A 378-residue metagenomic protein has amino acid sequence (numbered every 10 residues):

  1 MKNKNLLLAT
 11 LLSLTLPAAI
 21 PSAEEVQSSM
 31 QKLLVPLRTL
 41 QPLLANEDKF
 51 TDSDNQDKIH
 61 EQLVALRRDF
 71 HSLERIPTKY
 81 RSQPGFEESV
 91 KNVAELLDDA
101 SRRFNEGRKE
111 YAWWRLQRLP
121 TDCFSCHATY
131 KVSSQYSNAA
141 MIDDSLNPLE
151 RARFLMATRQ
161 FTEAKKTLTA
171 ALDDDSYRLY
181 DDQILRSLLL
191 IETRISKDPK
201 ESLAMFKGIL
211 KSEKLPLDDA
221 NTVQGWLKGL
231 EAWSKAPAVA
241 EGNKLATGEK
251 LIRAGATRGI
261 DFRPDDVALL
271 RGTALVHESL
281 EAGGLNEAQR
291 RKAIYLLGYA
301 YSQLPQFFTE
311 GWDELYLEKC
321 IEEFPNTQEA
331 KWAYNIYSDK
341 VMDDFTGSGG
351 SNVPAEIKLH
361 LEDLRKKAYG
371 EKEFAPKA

Functional and structural regions predicted by a protein language model:
I20-R118, V132-A232: Extracytoplasmic c-type cytochrome modules immediately beyond a signal peptide or single-pass transmembrane anchor
L44, F104, A128, M156 (+7 more regions): Specific register positions within alpha-helical solenoid repeats of the TPR/Sel1-like families, i.e., one
E61, E88-V90, I142, L179 (+4 more regions): Residue signature of alpha-solenoid helical repeat architecture, marking inter-repeat boundaries and helix-start
Y80, C126-T129, A171-D181, I209-A236 (+4 more regions): Short solvent-exposed coil/turn linkers within tandem alpha-helical repeat scaffolds
L119-K131: The canonical Cys-X-X-Cys-His
T121-F124, A157-T169, D198-S202, R263-H277 (+1 more regions): Helix-turn-helix repeat elements of alpha-solenoid scaffolds
D143-E150, L190-F206, L227-K244, S302-Q306 (+1 more regions): Alpha-helical linker/edge segments of TPR/alpha-solenoid repeat scaffolds and analogous pre-/post-domain helices
L245-D313: Alpha-helical adaptor scaffolds
